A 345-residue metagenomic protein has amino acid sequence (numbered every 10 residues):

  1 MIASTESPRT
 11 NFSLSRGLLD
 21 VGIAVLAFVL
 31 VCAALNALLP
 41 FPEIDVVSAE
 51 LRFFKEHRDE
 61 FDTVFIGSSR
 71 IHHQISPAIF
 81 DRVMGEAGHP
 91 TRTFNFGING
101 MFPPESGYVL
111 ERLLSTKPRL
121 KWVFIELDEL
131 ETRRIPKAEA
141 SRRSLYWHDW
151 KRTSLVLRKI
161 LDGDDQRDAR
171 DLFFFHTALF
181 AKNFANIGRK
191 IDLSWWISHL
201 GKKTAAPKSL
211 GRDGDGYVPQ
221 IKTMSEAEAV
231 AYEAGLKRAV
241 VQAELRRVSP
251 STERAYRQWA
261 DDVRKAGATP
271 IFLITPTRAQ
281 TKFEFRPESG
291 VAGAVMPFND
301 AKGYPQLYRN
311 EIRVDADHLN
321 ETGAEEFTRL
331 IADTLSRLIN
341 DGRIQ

Functional and structural regions predicted by a protein language model:
M1-R16: N-terminal Lys/Arg-rich, disordered targeting/topogenic segments
I2, A140-Q258: Secreted/periplasmic serine-hydrolase-like ester/acetyl group-modifying domain
R16-A37: Hydrophobic membrane-insertion alpha-helices, especially the h-region of bacterial N-terminal signal peptides
L38-D59: Alpha-helical transmembrane signal-anchor/signal-peptide segments
V64-G67, L319: Short hydrophobic beta-strand that contains or immediately precedes a catalytic carboxylate
I66, R70-I160: Membrane-embedded segments
K190, R257-F283: Active-site segments of SGNH/GDSL-like serine hydrolases that catalyze O-acetyl group transfer/hydrolysis on lipids
K282-Q345: C-terminal regions of proteins
